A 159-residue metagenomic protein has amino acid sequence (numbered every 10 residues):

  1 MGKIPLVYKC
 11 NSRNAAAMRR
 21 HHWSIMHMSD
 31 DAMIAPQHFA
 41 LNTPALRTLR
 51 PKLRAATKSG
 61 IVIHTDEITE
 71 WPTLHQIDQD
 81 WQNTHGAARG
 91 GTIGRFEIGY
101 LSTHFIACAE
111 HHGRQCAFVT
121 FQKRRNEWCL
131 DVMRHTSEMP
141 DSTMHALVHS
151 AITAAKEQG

Functional and structural regions predicted by a protein language model:
K3-D31, Q37-P51, A55-G159: A conserved beta-strand-loop-helix scaffold within acyl/acetyltransferase catalytic domains
